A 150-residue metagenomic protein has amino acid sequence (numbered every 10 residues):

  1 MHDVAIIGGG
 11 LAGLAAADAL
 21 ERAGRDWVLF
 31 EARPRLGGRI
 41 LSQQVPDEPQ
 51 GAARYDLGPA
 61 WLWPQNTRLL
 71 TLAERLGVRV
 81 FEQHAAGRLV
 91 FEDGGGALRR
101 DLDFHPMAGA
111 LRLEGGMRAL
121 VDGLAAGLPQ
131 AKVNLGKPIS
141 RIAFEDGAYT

Functional and structural regions predicted by a protein language model:
M1-T150: FAD-dinucleotide binding site
